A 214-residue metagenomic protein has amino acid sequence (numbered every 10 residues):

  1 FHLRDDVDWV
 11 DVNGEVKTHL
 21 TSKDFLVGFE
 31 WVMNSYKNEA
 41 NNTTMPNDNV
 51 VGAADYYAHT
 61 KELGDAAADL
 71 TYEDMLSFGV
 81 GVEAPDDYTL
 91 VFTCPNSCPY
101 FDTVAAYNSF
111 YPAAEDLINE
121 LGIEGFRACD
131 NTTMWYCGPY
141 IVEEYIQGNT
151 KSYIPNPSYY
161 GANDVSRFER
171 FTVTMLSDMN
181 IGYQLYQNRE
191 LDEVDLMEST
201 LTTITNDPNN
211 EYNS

Functional and structural regions predicted by a protein language model:
F1-G52, G182-N188: Aromatic- and charge-enriched surface segment that lines or borders ligand/interaction sites
F1-H2, L90-F92, K151-I154, T172-M175 (+1 more regions): Structural recognition of the beta-strand scaffold that forms the well-ordered cores of secreted hydrolase catalytic
R4, N13-T21, T132, E143-Y145 (+3 more regions): Extracytoplasmic/periplasmic, Sec-exported soluble proteins
D6-W9, V32, S97-Y100, Q147 (+3 more regions): Solvent-exposed loop/turn segments at secondary-structure junctions within structured extracellular/periplasmic domains
N38-G79, I123-N131, N209: Surface-exposed intrinsically disordered loops and tails
A66-T71, M75-G79, P85-T89, T93-S166 (+1 more regions): Gly/Pro-rich hinge or "lid" segments in bacterial periplasmic/extracellular proteins
G125-N131, S158-I204: Ligand-site clamp/hinge motif
T203-S214: Ligand-binding "clamshell"
